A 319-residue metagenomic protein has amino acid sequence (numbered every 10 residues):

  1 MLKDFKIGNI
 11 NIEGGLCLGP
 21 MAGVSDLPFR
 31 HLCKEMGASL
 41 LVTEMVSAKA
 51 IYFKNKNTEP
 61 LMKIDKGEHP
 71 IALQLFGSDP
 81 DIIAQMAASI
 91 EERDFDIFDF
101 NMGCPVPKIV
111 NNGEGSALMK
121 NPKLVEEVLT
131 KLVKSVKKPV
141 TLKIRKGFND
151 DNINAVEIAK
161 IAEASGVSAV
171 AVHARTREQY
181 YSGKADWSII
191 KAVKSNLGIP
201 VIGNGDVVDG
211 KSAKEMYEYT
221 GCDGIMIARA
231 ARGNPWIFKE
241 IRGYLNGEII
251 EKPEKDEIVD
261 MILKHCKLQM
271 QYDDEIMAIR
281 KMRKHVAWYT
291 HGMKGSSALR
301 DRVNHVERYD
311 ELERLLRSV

Functional and structural regions predicted by a protein language model:
M1-D4, G8-I12, A22, L27-P28 (+6 more regions): Alpha/beta catalytic cores of nucleotide-metabolism and tRNA/nucleoside-modifying enzymes
M1-K6, M21-D96: Glycine-rich, positively charged N-terminal anion/phosphate-binding segment
F5-L16, I51-I71, C104, I109-N112 (+3 more regions): N-terminal small/glycine-rich loop or linker at the start of catalytic domains across soluble metabolic enzymes
L16-P20, L41-T43, I71-L75, F98 (+4 more regions): Hydrophobic faces of well-ordered beta-strands that scaffold small-molecule active sites in alpha/beta enzyme cores
M21-G23, V46-A48, F76-S78, G103-P105 (+4 more regions): Active-site beta-loop-alpha junctions enriched in small/polar residues
A84-E114, K123-I199: Alpha/beta enzyme core
N121-V128, M261-I262, M282: Hydrophobic alpha-helical membrane-association signature
